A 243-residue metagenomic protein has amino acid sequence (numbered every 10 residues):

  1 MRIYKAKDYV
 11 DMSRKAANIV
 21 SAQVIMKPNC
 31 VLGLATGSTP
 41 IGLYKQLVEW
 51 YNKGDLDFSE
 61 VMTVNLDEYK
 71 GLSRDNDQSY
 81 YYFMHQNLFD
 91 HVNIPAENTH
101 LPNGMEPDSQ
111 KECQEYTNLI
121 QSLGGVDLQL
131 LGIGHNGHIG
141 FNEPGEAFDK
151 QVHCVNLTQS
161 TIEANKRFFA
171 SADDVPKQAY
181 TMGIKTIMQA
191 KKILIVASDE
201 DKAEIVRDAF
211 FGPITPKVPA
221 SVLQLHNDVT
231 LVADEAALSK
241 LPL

Functional and structural regions predicted by a protein language model:
R2-E115, L119-S122: N-terminal active-site beta-alpha-beta segment that forms phosphate/nucleotide-binding and substrate-recognition loops
Y4, L72-Q78, Y82-L243: Conserved phosphate- and dinucleotide-binding cores of soluble alpha/beta proteins, encompassing both enzyme active
